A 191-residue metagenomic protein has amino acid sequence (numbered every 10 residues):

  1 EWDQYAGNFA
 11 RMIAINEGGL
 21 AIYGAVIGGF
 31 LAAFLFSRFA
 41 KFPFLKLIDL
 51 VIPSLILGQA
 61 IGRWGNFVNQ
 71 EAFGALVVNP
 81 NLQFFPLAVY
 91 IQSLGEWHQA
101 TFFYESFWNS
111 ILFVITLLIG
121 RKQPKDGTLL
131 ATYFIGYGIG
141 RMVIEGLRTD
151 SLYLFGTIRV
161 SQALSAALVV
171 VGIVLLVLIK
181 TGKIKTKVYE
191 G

Functional and structural regions predicted by a protein language model:
E1-G191: A feature for loop-to-transmembrane-helix boundaries and adjacent hydrophobic helices in multi-pass integral membrane
